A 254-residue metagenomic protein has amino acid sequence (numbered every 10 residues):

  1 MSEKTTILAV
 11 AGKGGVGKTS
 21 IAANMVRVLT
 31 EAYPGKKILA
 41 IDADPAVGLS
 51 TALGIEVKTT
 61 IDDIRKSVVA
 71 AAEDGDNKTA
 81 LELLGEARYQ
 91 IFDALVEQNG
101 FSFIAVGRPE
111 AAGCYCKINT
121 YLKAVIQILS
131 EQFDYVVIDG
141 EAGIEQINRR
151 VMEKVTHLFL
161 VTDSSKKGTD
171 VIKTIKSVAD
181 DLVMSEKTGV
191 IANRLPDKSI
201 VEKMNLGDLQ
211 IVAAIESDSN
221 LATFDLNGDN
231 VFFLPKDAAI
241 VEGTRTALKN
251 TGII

Functional and structural regions predicted by a protein language model:
M1-T5: Phosphate-binding P-loop
T6-P45: Walker A/P-loop phosphate-binding motif and the immediately C-terminal alpha-helix
I7, A40, F101-F103, I211-A214: Conserved beta-strand scaffold positions in the cores of enzyme catalytic domains, especially in NTP/NDP-utilizing
E31-E97: N-terminal phosphate/diphosphate-binding loop that engages ATP/GTP or pyrophosphate donors across diverse enzyme folds
I55-T59, V178-A179, L206-L209, N230-F232: Short, hinge-like loop/turn segments at secondary-structure boundaries
L83-Q98, S102-I138: Cytosolic-facing regulatory segments adjacent to core modules
K117-S217, T223: Conserved catalytic-core segment of NTP-binding enzymes
D225-A238: C-terminal boundary of histidine-terminating zinc-finger modules
